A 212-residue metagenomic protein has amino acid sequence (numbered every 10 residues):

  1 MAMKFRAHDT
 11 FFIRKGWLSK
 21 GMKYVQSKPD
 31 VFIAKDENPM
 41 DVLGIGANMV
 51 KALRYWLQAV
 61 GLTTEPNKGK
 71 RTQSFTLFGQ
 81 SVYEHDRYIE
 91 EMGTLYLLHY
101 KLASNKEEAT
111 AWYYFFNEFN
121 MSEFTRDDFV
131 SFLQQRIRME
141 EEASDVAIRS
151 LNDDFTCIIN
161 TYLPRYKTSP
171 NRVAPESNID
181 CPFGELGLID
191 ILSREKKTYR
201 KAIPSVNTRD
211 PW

Functional and structural regions predicted by a protein language model:
M1-W212: Donor-sugar nucleotide-binding helix/loop cap in glycosyltransferases
